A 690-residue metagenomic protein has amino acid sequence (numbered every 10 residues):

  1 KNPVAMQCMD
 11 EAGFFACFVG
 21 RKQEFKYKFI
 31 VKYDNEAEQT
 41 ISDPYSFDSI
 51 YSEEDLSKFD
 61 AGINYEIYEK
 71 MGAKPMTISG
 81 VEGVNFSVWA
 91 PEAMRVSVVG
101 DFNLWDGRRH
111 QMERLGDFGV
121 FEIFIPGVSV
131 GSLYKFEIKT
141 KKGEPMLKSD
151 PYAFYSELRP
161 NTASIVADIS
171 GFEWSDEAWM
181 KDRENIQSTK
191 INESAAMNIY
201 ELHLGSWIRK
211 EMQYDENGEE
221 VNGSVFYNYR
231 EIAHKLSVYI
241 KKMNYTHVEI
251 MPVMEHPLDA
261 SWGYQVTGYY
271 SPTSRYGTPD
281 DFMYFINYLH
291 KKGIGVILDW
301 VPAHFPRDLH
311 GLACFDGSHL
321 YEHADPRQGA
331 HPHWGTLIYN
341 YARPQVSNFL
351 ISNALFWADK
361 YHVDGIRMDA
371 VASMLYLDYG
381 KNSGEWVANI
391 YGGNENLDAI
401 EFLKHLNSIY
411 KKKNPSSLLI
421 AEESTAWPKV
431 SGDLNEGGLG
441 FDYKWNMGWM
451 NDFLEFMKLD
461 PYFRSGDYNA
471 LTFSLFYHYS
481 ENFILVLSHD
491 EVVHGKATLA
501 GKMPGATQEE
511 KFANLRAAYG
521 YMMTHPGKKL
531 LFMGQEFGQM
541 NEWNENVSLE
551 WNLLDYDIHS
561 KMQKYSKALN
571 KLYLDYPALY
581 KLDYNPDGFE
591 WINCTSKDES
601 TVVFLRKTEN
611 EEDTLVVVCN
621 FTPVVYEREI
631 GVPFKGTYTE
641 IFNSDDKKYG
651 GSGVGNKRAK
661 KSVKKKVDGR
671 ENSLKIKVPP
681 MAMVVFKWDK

Functional and structural regions predicted by a protein language model:
K1-A195, E220, R230-I240, N244 (+3 more regions): Carbohydrate-interacting/catalytic domains
P91-A93, D101-N103, K139-K141, V253-E255 (+5 more regions): An acidic- and aromatic-residue-enriched active-site/binding cleft used to recognize and process polar
R95, G143, S206-R209, E491-G495 (+1 more regions): Short, acidic Gly/Pro/Ser/Thr-rich loop/turn segments
E113, L258-G263, R307-C314, S431-G432 (+2 more regions): Short glycine-biased active-site loop of nucleotidyltransferases that positions the nucleotide triphosphate and helps
A153, E157-L158, G171-F172, E177-M197 (+1 more regions): Substrate-binding/active-site clefts of carbohydrate-active enzymes
R159, H362-D364, Y379-N546, L553 (+3 more regions): Conserved alpha/beta catalytic core and glycan-binding cleft of carbohydrate-active enzymes
L202, S373-M374, E423, S474: The feature represents the membrane-entry module of six-transmembrane cation channels
